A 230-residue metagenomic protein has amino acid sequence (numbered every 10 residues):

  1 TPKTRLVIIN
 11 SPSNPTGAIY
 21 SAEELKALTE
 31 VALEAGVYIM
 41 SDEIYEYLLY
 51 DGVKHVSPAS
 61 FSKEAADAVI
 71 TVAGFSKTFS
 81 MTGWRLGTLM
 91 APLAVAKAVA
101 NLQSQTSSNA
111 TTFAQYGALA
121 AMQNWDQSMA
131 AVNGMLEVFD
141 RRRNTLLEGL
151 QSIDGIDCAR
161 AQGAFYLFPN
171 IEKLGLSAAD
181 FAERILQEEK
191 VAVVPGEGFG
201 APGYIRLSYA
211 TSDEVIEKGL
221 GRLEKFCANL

Functional and structural regions predicted by a protein language model:
T1-L230: PLP-dependent class I/II
